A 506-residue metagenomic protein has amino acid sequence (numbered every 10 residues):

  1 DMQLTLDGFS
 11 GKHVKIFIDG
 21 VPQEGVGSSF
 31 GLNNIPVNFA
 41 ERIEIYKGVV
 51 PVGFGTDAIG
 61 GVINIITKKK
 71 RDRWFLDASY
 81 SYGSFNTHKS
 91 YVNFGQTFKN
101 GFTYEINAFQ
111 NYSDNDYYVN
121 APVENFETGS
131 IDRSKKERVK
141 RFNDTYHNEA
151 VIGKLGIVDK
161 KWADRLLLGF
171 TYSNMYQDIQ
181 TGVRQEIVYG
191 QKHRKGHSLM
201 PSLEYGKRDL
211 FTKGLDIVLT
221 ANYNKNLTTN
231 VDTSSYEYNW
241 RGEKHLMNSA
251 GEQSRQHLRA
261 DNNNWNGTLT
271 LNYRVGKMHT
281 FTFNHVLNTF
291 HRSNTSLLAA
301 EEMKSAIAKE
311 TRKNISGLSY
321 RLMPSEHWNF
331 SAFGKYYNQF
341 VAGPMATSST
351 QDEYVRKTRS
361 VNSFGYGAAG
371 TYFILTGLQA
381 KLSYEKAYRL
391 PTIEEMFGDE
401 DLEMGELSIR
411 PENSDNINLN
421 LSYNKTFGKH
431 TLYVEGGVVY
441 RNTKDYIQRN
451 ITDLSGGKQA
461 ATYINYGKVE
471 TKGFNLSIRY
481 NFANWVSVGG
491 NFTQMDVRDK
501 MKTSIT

Functional and structural regions predicted by a protein language model:
D1-V21: Extracytoplasmic beta-strand/coil segments of soluble accessory domains associated with Gram-negative outer-membrane
V21-K47: Short acidic/polar hinge/loop motifs at secondary-structure boundaries that mediate gating or recognition
G27, D77-Y80, E137-R141, R184-H193 (+8 more regions): Extracellular loop and loop/strand-boundary signature of outer-membrane beta-barrel proteins
V37-D77: A beta-strand signature from Gram-negative outer-membrane beta-barrel systems, especially the internal plug domain
D72, K99-Q185: Periplasmic-side early beta-strands and strand-to-turn transitions of outer-membrane beta-barrels
Y80-S84, Q110-D114, Y172-Y176, Y223-L227 (+8 more regions): Transmembrane beta-strands of outer-membrane beta-barrel pores
Y176-I179, H291, N338-S349, K357-S360 (+3 more regions): Surface-exposed extracellular loop regions of Gram-negative outer-membrane beta-barrel proteins, predominantly
G428-N442, T462-T506: Gram-negative outer-membrane beta-barrel transporters
